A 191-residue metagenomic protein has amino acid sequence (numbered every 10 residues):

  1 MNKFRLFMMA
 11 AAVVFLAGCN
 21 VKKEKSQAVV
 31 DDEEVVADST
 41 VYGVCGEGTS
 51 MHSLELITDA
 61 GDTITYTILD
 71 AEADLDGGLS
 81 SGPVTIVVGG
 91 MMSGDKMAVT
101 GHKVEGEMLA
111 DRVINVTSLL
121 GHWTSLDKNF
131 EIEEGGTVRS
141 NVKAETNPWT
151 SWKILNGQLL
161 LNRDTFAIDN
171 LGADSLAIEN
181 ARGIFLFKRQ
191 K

Functional and structural regions predicted by a protein language model:
M1-F7: Bacterial N-terminal signal peptides that target proteins for export
M9-V13: Hydrophobic alpha-helical targeting segments used for export or membrane insertion
F15-G18: C-terminal motif of bacterial Sec signal peptides marking the signal peptidase cleavage site
N20-A60, P83-E134, D174-K191: Short, flexible, surface-exposed loop segments at domain boundaries
D38-V41, C45-T49, G61-D62, Y66 (+1 more regions): N-terminal glycine/threonine-rich, aromatic-flanked beta-hairpin/loop signature
G61-E72, F166-L171, L186-K188: A short macromolecule-binding patch
T63-V88: Beta-strand/loop nucleic-acid-binding surfaces
E145-T146, T150-S151, N170-A173, K188-Q190: A short, polar/proline- and glycine-enriched secondary-structure boundary/capping micro-motif
